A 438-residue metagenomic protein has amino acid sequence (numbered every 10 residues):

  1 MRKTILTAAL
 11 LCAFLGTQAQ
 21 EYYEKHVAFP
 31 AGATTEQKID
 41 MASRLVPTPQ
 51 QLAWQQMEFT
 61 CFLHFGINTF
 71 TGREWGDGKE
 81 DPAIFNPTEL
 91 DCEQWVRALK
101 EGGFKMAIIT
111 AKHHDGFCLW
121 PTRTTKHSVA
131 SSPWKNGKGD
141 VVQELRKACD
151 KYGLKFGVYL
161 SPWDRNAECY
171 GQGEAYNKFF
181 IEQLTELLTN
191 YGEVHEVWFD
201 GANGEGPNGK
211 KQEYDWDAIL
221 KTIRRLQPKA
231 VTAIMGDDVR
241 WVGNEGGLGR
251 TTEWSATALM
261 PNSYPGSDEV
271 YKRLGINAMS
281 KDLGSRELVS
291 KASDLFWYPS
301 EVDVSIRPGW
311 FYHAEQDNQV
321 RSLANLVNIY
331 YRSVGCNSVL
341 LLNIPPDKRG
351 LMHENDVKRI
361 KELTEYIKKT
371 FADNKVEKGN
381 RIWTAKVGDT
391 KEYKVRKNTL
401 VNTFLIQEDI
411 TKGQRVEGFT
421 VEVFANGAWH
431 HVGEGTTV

Functional and structural regions predicted by a protein language model:
M1-E21: Bacterial Sec-dependent N-terminal signal peptides
Q20-T437: Mature catalytic domains of secreted/periplasmic carbohydrate-active enzymes
